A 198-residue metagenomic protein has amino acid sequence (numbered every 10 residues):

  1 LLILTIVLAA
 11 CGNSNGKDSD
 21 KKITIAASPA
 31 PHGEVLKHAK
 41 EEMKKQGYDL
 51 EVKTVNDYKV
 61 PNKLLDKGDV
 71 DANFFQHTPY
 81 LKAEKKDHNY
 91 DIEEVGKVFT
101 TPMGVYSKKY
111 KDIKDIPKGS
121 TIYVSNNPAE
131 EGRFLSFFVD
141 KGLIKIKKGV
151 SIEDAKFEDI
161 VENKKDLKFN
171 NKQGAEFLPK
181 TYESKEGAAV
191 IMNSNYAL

Functional and structural regions predicted by a protein language model:
I6-A10: C-terminal motif of bacterial Sec signal peptides marking the signal peptidase cleavage site
G12-S14: Bacterial signal peptide processing site
D18-A30, Y48-T54, T121-I122: Short, well-ordered beta-strand elements
P29-E51, V60: Short, polar/charged alpha-helical segment
A30, D57-Y58, G68, A72-K82 (+3 more regions): Beta->alpha turn/N-cap motifs
K53-K63, V150-K180: Short helix-initiation/N-cap motifs at beta->coil->alpha
A83-V95, Y110-K111, L198: Ligand-binding "clamshell"
V95-I144: A conserved helix-loop-strand patch within extracytoplasmic ligand-binding domains of the periplasmic binding
